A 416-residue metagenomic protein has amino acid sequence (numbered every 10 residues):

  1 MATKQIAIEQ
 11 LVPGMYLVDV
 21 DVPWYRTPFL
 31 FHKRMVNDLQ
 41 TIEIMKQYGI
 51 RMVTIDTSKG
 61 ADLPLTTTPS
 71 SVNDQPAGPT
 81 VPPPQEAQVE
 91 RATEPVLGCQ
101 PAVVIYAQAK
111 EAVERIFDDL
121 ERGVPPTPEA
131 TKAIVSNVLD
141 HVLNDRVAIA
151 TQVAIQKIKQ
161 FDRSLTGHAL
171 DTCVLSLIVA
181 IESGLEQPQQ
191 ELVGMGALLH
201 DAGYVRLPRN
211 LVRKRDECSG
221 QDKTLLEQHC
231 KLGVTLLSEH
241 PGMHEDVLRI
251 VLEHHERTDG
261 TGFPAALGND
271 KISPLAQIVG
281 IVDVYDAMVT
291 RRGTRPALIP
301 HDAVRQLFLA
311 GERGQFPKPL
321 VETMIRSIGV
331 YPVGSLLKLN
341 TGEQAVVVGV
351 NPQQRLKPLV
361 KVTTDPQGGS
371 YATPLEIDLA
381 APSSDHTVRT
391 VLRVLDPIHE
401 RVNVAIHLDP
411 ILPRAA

Functional and structural regions predicted by a protein language model:
M1-L120, A297-A416: Terminal helices and disordered tails flanking the catalytic cores of nucleotide-processing hydrolases
I8, G14, F31-K33, Q152-I155 (+12 more regions): Generic secondary-structure boundary/loop-capping signal
R34-M35, S183, D216, P241 (+2 more regions): Helix-turn-helix-type domain boundary/helix-start signal
E43, P128, G268-N269: Short, flexible, glycine/charge-rich loop motifs used to bind or transfer phosphoryl groups or to couple energy/partner
L63-P64, L198, R215, H255: Short secondary-structure boundary/hinge segments and terminal tails
P79-E227, V234-D246: Acidic/His-rich, divalent-metal-binding segments that scaffold phosphate/diphosphate chemistry
T172, M195-R206, Q221-T235, E239-V321 (+4 more regions): Alpha-helical scaffolding flanking metal-ion-dependent phosphate/phosphodiester catalytic sites
